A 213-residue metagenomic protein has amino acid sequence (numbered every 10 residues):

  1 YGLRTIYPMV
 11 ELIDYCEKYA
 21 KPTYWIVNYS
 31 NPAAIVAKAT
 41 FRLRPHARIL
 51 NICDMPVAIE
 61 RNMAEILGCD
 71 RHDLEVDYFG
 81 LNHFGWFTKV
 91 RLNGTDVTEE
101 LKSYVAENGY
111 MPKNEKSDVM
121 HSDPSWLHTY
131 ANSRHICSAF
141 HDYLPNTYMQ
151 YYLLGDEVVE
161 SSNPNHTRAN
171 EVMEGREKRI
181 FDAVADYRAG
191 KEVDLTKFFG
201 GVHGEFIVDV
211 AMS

Functional and structural regions predicted by a protein language model:
Y1-P8, N51, M55, V202: Catalytic cores of large soluble enzymes that bind and process phosphate-bearing ligands
Y1-R44: Rossmann-fold NAD(P)-binding glycine/threonine-rich loop
Y24, A47-R48, L74: A structural micro-motif
I26-Y29, N51-I52, Y78: A structural signal for short, well-ordered beta-strand segments and their strand-loop junctions that often border
A33-A37, I59, G85: Flexible loop/turn segments at secondary-structure boundaries
K38-R42, N62-M63, T88-V90: Short acidic, glycine/serine/threonine-rich loops at helix termini
H46-M63, L67: Acidic, His- and aromatic-enriched active-site or binding-groove loops in soluble protein domains that engage sugars
E65-S213: Long, compositionally biased stretches enriched for glycine and/or charged residues
